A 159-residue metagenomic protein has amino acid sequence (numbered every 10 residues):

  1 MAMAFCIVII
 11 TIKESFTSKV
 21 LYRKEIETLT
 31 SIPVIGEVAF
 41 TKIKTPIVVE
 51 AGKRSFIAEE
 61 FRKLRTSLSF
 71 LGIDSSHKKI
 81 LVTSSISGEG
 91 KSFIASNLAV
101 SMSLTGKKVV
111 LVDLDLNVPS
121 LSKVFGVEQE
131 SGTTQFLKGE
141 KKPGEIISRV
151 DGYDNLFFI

Functional and structural regions predicted by a protein language model:
A2-V110, L114-T134, K142-E145: Short boundary/hinge segments that flank catalytic cores
Q135-I159: Conserved Walker-type P-loop NTP-binding/catalytic site
